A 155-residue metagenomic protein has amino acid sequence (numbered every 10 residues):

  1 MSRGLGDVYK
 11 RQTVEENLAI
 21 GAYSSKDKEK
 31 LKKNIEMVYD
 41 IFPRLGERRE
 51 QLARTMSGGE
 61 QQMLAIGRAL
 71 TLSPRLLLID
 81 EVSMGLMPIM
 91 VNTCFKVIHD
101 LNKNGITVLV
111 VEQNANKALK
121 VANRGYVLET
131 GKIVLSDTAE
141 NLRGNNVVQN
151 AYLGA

Functional and structural regions predicted by a protein language model:
M1-Y9: Single conserved hydrophobic/aromatic residue that forms the stacking wall/gate of nucleotide- or nucleobase-binding
R11-A19: Short coil-to-helix segment of the ABC ATPase nucleotide-binding domain corresponding to the Q-loop/switch region
L52-M56, E60: Conserved ABC ATPase signature
A69-L70: ABC ATPase C-loop
S73: Conserved catalytic motifs of ABC-family nucleotide-binding domains
V91-N104: Helical segment within the ABC ATPase nucleotide-binding domain
R124, S136: Short, glycine/charged-rich "phosphate-handling" switch motifs in NTP-dependent and phosphotransfer domains
